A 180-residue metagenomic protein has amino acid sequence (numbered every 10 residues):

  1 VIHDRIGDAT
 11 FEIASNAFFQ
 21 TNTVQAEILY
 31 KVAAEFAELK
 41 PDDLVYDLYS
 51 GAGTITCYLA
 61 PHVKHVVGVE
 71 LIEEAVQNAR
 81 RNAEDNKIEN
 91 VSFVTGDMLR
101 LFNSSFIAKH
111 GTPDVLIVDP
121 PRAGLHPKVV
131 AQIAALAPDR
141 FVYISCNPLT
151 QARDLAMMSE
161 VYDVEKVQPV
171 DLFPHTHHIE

Functional and structural regions predicted by a protein language model:
V1-E180: Rossmann-like S-adenosyl-L-methionine
